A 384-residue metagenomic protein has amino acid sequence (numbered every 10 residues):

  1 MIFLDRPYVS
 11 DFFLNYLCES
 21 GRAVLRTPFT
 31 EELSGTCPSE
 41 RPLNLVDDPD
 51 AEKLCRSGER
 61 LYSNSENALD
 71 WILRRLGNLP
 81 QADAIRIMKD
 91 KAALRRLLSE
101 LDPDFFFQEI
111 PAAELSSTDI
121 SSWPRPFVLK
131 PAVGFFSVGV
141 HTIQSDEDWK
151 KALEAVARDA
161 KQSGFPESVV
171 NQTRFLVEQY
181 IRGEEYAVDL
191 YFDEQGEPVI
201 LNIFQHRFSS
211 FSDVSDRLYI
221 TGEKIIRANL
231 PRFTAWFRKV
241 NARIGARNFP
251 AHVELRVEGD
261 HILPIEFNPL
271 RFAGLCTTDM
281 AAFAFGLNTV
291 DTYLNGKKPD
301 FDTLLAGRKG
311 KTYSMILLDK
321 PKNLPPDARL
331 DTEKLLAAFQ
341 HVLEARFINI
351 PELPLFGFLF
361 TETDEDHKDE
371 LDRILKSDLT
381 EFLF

Functional and structural regions predicted by a protein language model:
I2-S20: N-terminal basic/disordered segments at the start of proteins
F29-S122, T363-K376: Conserved N-proximal alpha/beta basic substrate-recognition cap immediately N-terminal to, or forming the N-lobe
L98, W123-T142, Q162-G183: ATP-grasp fold ATP-binding core
D104, D146-R182, R243, I374 (+1 more regions): Conserved ATP-binding module of the ATP-grasp superfamily
F127-A157, E185-D189, S209-I225: Glycine-rich phosphate-binding loop of ATP-grasp-fold ATP-dependent ligases
Q179-R182, D189-G245, N268-K297: ATP-dependent carboxylate/phosphate-activation module, predominantly the ATP-grasp catalytic core and closely related
N241-T278, L305-T312, L317-L324: Conserved metal-phosphate-binding beta-hairpin within the catalytic cores of diverse ATP-dependent phosphoryl-transfer
L294-F384: Peripheral (often C-terminal) accessory segments that flank ATP-dependent C-N-forming ligase machineries
